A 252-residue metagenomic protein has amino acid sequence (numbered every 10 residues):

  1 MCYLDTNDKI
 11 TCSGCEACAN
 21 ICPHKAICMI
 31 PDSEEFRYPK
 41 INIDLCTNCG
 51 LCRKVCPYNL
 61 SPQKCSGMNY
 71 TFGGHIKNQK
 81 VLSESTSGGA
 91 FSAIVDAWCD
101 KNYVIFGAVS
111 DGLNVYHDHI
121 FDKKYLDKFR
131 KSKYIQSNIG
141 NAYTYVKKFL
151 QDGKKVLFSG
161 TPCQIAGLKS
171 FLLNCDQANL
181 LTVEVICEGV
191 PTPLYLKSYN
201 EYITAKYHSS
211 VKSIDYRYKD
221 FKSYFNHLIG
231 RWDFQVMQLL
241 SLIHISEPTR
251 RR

Functional and structural regions predicted by a protein language model:
M1, D44-D152: Flanking helices and flexible, charged tails adjoining ferredoxin-like Fe-S electron-transfer domains in multi-subunit
L4-D5, A17-K40, L51-G67: Iron-sulfur cluster-binding cysteine motifs and their immediate structural context in ferredoxin-like electron-transfer
S87-G89, G112, F158-L168: Gly/Ser/Thr-rich loops at beta-strand to alpha-helix junctions that form or flank small-molecule/cofactor-binding
Y103-I105, K154-G160, L180: Generic beta-sheet signal
K169-L180, N200-T204: Short, surface-exposed basic-aromatic patches at helix termini and helix-loop junctions that form
L181-E201: Short, flexible loop segments at boundaries between secondary-structure elements
Y199-F225, G230-L239: A polyampholytic, Gly/Pro-enriched intrinsically disordered region
I243-R252: Single conserved hydrophobic/aromatic residue that forms the stacking wall/gate of nucleotide- or nucleobase-binding
